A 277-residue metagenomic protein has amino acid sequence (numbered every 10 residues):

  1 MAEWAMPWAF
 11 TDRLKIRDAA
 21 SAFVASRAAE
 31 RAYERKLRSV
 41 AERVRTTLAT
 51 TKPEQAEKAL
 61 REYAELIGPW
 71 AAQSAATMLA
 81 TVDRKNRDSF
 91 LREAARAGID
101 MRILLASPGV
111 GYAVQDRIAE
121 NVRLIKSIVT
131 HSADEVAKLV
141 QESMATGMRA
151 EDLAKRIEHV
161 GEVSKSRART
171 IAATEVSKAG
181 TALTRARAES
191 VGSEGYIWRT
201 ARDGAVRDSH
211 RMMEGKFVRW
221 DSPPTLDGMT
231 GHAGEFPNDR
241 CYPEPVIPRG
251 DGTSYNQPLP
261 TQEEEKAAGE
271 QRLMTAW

Functional and structural regions predicted by a protein language model:
M1-E162, I247-W277: N-terminal leader/targeting and assembly helices and adjacent pre-domain segments
V163, R167-L259: Acidic, glycine-rich two-metal-ion catalytic cores of nucleic acid-processing enzymes
